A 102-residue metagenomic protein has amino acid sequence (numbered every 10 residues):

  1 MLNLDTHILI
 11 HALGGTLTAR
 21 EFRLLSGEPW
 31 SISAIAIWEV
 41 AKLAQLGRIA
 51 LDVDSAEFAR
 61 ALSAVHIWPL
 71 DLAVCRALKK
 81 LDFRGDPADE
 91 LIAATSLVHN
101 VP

Functional and structural regions predicted by a protein language model:
M1-I32, A44-A59: Short, well-structured N-terminal submotif of metal-dependent ribonuclease cores
D52, A64-P102: Active-site neighborhoods of divalent-metal-dependent phosphate/nucleic-acid chemistry enzymes
